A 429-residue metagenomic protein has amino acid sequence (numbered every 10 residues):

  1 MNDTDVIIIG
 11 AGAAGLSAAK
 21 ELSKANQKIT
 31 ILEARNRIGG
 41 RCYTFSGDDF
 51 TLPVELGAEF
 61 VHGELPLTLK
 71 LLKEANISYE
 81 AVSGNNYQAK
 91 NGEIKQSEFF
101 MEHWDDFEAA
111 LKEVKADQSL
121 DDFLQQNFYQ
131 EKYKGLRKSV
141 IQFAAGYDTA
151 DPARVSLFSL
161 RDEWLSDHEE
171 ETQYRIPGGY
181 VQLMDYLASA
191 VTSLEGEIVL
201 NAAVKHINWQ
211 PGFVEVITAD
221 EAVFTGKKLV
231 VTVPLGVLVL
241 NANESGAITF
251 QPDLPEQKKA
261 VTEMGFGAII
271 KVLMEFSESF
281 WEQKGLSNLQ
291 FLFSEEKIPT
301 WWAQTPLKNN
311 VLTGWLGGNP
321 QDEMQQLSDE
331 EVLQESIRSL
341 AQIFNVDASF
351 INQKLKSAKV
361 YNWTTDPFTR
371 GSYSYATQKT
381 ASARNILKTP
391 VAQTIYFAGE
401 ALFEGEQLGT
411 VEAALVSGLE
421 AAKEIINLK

Functional and structural regions predicted by a protein language model:
M1-K429: FAD-dinucleotide binding site
